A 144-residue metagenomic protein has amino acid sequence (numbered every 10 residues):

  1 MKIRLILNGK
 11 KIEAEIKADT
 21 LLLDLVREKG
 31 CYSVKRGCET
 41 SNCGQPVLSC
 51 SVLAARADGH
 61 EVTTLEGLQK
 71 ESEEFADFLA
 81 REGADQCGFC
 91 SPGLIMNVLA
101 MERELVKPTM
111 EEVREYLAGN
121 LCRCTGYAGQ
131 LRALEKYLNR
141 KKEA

Functional and structural regions predicted by a protein language model:
M1-A144: Signature of N-terminal electron-transfer/Fe-S-associated modules in redox systems
